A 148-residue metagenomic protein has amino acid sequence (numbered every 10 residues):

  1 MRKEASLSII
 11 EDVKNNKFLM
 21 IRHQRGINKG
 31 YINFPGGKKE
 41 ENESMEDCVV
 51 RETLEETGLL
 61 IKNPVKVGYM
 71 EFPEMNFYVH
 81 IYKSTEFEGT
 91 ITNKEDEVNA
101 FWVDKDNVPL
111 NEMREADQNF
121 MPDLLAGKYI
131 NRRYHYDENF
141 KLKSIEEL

Functional and structural regions predicted by a protein language model:
M1-L19, P35-K38: Conserved N-terminal beta-strand and adjoining loop/helix that marks the start of the Nudix/MutT-like hydrolase domain
K17, I61-P64: Short acidic capping loops at alpha-helix termini that bridge into adjacent secondary structure
Q24-I27: Short connector loops/turns at beta-strand edges and beta->alpha or beta->beta junctions
K29-Y31: A positional/architectural concept
K39-K62, P73-L124, I145-L148: Unchanged
V67-F72: Short, solvent-exposed loop/turn elements at beta->coil junctions and helix N-caps that rim active or binding pockets
D123-L148: Charged phosphate-binding loop/patch that engages nucleotide di/tri-phosphates or the phosphate backbone of nucleic
